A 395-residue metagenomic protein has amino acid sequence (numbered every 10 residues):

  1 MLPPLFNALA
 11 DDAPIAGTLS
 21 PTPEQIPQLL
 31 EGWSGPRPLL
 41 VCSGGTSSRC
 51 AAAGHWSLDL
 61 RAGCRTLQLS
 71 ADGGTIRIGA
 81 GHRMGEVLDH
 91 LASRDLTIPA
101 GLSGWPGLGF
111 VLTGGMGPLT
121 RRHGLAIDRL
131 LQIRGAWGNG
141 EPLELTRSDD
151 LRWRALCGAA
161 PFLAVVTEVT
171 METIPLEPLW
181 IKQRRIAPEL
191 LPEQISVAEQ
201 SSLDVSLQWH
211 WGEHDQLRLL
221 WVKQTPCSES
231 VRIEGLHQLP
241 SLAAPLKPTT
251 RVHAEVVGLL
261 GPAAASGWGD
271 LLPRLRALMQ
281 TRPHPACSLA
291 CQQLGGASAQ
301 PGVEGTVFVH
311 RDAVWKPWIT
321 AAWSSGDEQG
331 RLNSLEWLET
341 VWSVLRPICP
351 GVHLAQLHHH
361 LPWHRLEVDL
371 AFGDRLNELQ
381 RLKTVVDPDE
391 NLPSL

Functional and structural regions predicted by a protein language model:
M1-L395: Soluble FAD-dependent oxygen oxidases
